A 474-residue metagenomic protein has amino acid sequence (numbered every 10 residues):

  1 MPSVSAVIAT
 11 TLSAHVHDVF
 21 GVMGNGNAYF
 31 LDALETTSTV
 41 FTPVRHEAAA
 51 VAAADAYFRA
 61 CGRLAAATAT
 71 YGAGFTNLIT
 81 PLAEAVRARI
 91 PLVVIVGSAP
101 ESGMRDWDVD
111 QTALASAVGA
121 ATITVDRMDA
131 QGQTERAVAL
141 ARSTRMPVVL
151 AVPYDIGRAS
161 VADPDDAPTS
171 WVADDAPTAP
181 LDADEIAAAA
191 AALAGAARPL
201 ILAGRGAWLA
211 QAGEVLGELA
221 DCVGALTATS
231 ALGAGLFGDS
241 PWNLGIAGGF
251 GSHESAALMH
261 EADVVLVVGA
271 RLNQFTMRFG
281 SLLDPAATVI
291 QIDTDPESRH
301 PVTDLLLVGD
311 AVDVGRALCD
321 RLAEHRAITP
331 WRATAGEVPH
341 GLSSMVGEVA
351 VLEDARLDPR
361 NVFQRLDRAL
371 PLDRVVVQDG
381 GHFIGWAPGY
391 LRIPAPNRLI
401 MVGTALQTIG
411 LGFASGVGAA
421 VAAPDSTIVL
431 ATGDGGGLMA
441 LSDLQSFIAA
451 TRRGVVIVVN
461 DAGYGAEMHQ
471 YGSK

Functional and structural regions predicted by a protein language model:
M1-V4, A151-V152, D163-P164, P168 (+1 more regions): Phosphate/pyrophosphate-binding active-site segments
P2-A83, R87: N-terminal cofactor/phosphate-binding cores enriched in small/glycine residues, especially glycine-rich loops such as
S3-I8, S13-H17, V22-E35, E337-D425: Active-site diphosphate/adenylate-binding microenvironment
A14-D18, R59-V96, S116-P168, A189-A192 (+3 more regions): Structural signature of the thiamine diphosphate
V22-G24, T42-A52, A67-A73, V125-R127 (+3 more regions): Active-site nucleophile and cofactor-binding loops and adjacent substrate-binding regions of central metabolic enzymes
T39, D55-R59, Y71, R205-I292 (+3 more regions): Glycine-rich, anion-gripping cofactor-binding loops and their flanking helix/strand elements in enzyme active sites
I95, G103-M104, V109, R299-H300 (+4 more regions): Thiamine diphosphate
I95-T134, L232-G336, A462, Y471: Glycine-rich, acidic loop regions that bind phosphate or pyrophosphate groups
